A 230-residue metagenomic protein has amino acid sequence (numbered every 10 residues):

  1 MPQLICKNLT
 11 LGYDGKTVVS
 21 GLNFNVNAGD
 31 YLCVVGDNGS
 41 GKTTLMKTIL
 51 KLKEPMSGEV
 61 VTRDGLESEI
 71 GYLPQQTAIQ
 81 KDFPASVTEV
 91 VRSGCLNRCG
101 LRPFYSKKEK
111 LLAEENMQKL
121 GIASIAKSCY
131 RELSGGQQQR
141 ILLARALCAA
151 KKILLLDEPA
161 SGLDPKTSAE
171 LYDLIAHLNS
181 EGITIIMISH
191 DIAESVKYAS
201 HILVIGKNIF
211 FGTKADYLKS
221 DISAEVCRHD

Functional and structural regions predicted by a protein language model:
V35-D37: The feature captures the beta-strand-to-loop junction immediately N-terminal to the Walker
R92, K107-I125: Conserved ABC ATPase "signature" region
C129-L133, Q137: Conserved ABC ATPase signature
L154-D157: Catalytic Walker B motif of ABC-type/P-loop ATPase nucleotide-binding domains
P165-T167: Helix N-cap at the start of a conserved alpha-helix in ABC-type nucleotide-binding domains
S189-H190: H-loop/switch region of ABC-family ATPase nucleotide-binding domains
I202-A215: H-loop (His-switch) and adjacent beta-strand-loop-beta switch element of ABC-type ATPase nucleotide-binding domains
